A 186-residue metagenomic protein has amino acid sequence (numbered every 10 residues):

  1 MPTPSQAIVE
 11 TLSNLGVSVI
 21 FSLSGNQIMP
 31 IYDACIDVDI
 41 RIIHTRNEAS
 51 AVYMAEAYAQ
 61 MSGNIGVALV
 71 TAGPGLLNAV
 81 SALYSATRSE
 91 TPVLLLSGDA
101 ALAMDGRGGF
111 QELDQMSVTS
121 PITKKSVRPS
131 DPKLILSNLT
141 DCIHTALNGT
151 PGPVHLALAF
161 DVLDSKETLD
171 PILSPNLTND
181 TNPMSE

Functional and structural regions predicted by a protein language model:
M1-E186: N-terminal alpha/beta PP-like core and its mobile active-site loop of ThDP/TPP-dependent enzymes
